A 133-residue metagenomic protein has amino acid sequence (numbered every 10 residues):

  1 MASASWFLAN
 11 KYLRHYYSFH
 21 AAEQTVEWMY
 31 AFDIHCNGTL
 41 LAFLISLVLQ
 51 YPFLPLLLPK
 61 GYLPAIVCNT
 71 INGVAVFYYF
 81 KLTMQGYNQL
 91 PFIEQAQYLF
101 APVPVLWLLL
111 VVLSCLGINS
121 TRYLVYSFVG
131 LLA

Functional and structural regions predicted by a protein language model:
W6-R122: Hydrophobic alpha-helical transmembrane segments and adjacent short intramembrane/lumenal linkers of inner/organellar
S127-F128: Membrane-embedded alpha-helices and immediately adjacent juxtamembrane helical segments in alpha-helical membrane
L131-A133: Extracellular/lumenal N-termini and interhelical loops of multi-pass eukaryotic membrane proteins
